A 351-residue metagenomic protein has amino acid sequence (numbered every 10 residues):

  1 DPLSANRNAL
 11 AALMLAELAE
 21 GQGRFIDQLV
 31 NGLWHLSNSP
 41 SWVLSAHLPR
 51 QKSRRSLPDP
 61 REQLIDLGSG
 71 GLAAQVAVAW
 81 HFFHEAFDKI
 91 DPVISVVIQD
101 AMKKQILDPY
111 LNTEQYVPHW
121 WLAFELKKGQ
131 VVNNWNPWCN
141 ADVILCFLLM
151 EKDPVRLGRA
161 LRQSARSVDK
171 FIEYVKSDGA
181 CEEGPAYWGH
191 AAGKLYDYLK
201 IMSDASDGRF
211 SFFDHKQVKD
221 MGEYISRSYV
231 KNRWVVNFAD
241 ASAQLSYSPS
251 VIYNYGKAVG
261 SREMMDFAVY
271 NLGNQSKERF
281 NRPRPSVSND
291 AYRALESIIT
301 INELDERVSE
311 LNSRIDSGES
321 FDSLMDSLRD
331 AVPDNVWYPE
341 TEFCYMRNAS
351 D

Functional and structural regions predicted by a protein language model:
A5-A19, N31-H35, G70-V78: Non-membrane alpha-helical segments in proteins
L10-L13, D142-F147, W188-D204: Alpha-helical scaffold elements that line and support the substrate/ligand-binding pocket of soluble hydrolases
L15, H35-N38, V78-F82, L149 (+3 more regions): Positions within ordered alpha-helical repeat solenoids
E17-V30, A79-K103, F147-A165, M202-V218 (+4 more regions): Structural helix-adjacent loops and short alpha-helical linkers that scaffold large soluble proteins
N31-R50: Active-site-surrounding "flap" and adjacent substrate/cofactor-binding loops of secreted or lumenal enzymes, prototyped
R55-A186, D197, E319-R329: Active-site lining segments of carbohydrate-active enzymes
A192-D351: Carbohydrate-active enzyme catalytic cores, enriched for enzymes that act on polyanionic acidic polysaccharides
